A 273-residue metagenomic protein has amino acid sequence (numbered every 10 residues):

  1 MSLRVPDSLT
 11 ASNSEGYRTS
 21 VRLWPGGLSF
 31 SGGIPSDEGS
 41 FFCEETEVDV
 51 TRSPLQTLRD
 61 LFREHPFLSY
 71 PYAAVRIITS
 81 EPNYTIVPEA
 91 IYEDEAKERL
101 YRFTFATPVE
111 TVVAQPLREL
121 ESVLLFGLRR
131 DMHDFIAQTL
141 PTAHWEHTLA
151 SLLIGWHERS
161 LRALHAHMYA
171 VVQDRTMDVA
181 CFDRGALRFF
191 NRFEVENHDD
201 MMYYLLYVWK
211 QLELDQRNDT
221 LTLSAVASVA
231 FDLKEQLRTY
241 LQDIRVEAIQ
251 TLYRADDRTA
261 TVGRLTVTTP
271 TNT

Functional and structural regions predicted by a protein language model:
M1-T273: Hydrophobic/aromatic-enriched cytosolic interaction surfaces used to assemble or bind macromolecules
